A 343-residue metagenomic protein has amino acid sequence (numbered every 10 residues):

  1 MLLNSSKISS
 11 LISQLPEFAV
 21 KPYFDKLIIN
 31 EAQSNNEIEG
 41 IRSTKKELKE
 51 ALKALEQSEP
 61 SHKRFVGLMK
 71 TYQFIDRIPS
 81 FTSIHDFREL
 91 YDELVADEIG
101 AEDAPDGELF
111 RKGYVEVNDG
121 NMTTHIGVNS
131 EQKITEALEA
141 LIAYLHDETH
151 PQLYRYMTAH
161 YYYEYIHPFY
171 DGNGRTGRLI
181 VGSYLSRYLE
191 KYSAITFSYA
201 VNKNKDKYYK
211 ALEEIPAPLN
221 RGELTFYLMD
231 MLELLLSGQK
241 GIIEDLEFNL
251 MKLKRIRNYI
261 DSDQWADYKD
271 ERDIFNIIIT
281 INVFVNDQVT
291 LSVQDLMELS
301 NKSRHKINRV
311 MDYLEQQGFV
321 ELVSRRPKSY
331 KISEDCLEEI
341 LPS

Functional and structural regions predicted by a protein language model:
M1-S343: FIC/Doc superfamily catalytic core
